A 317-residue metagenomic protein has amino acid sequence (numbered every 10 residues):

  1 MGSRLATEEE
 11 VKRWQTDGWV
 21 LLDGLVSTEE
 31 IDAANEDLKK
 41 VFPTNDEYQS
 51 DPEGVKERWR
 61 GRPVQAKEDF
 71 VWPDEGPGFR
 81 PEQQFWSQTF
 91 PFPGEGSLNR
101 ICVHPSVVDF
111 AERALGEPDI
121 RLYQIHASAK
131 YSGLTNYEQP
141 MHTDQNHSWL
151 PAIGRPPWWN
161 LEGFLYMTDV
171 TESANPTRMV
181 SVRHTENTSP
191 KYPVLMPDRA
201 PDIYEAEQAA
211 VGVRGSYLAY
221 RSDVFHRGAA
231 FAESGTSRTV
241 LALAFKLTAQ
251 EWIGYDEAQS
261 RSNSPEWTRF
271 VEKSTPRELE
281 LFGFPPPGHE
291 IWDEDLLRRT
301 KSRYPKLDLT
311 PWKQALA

Functional and structural regions predicted by a protein language model:
M1-T16, D23-W149: Non-heme Fe(II)-dependent double-stranded beta-helix
K12, P157-N160, D169-R227: Double-stranded beta-helix
T44, Y48, P52, P193 (+2 more regions): Non-heme Fe(II)/2-oxoglutarate
H104, V108, E112-R121, I153-P157 (+2 more regions): Secondary-structure boundary elements
Q124-A127, G163-L165, L241-F245: A structural signal for short, well-ordered beta-strand segments
K130-S132, V180-N187, A244-Q250: Short edge-strand/loop segments of extracellular domains
P140-P151, V194-I203: Active-site glycine-rich loop that binds ribose-phosphate moieties when present
